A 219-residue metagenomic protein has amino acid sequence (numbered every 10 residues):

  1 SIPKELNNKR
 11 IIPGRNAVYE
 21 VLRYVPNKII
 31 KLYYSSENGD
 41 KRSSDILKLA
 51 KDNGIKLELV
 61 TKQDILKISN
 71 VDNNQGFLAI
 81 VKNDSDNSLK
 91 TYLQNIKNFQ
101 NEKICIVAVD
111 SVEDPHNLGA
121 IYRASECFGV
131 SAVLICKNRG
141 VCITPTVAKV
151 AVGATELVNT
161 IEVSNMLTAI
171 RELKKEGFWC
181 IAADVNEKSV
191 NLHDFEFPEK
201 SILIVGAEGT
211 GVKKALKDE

Functional and structural regions predicted by a protein language model:
S1-N95: N-terminal positively charged helical leader segments and presequences
P3, K48-K51, V150-A154, K217-E219: Short, conserved catalytic or adaptor-binding loops enriched in Gly and charged residues
N16, E20, N27, Y34 (+3 more regions): RNA substrate-binding interface of SAM-dependent RNA methyltransferases
R42-S43, G140-T146, T210-K217: Short, glycine/polar-rich helix-capping loops at beta-to-alpha or helix-loop-helix junctions that flank or form
L49, N74-L78, K149-A154, P198-S201: Short, hinge-like loop/turn segments at secondary-structure boundaries
S69-N73, P145-K149, L192-E196: Short secondary-structure transition/capping segments
F77, K103-V107, E199-G206: Generic beta-sheet signal
I181-E219: Active-site/ligand-binding-proximal alpha/beta "capping" segment
